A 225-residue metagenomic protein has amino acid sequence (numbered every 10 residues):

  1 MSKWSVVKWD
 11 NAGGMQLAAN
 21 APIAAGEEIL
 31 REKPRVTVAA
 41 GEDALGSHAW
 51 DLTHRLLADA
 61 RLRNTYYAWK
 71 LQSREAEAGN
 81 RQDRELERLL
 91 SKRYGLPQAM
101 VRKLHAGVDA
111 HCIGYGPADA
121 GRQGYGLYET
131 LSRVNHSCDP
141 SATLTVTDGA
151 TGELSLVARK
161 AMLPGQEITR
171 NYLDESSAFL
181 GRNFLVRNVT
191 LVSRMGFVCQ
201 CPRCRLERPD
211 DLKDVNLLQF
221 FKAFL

Functional and structural regions predicted by a protein language model:
M1-L225: Conserved catalytic SET/PR domain of SAM-dependent protein methyltransferases, capturing the structural core that binds
